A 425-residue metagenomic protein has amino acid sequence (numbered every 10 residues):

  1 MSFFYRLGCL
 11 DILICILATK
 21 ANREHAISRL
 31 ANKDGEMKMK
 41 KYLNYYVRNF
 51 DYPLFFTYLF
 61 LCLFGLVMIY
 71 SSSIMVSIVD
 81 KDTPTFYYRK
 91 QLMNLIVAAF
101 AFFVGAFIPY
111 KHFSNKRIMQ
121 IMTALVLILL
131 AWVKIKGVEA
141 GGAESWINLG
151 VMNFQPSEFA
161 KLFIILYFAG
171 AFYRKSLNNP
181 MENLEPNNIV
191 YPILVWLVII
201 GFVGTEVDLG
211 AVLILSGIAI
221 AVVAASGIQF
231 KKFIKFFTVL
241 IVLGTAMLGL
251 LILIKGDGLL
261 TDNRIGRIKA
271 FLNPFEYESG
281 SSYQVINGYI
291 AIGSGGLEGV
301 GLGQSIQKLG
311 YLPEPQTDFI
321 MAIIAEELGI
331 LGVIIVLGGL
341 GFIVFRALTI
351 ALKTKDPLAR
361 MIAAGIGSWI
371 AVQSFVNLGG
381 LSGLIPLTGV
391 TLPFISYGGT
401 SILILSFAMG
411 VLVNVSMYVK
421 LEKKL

Functional and structural regions predicted by a protein language model:
L7-T19, R23-Y42, F375-L425: A juxtamembrane structural motif centered on a specific transmembrane helix
Y42-Y58: N-terminal membrane topogenic signal
L59, K81-G280, A322, E326-S382 (+2 more regions): Hydrophobic alpha-helical transmembrane segments of multi-pass inner membrane proteins, especially in bacterial systems
F60-I74: Alpha-helical transmembrane segments of multi-pass membrane proteins
V151-A160, E206-V207, A211, G296-V300 (+1 more regions): Glycine/serine-rich anion-binding loops at beta->alpha junctions that coordinate negatively charged ligand groups
A270-T317, L331-G332: TM-adjacent membrane-interface loops and short helices in multi-pass inner/ER membrane proteins
